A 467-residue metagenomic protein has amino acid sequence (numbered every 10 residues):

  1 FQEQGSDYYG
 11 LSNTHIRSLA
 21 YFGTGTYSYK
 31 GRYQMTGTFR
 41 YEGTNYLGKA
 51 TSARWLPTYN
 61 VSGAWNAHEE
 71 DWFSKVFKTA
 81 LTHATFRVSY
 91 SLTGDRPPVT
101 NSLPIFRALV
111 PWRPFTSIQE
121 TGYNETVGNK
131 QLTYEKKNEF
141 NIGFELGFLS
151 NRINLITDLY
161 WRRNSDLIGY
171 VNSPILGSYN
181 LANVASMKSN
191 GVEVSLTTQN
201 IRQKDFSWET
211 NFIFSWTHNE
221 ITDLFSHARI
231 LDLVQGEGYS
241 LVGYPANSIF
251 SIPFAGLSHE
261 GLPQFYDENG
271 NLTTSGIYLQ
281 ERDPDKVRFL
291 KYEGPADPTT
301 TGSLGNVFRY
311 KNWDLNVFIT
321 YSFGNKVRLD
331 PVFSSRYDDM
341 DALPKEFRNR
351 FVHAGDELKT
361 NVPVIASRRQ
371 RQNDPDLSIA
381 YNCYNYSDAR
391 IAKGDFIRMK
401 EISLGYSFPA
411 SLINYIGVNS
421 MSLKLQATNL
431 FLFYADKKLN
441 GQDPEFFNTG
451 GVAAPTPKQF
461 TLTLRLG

Functional and structural regions predicted by a protein language model:
F1-G243, Y386-G467: Extracellular/periplasmic, surface-exposed regions of secreted and cell-surface proteins
S12, T36, L279-D283, I379-A380: Short, positively charged
T24, E145, F254, P263 (+1 more regions): Short, surface-exposed charged micro-motifs
T44, S322-M421, N440: Extracytoplasmic gating/loop element in the C-terminal half of outer-membrane beta-barrel translocons and assembly
K78, L176, G261, N269-G270 (+4 more regions): Intrinsic-disorder/low-complexity loop/linker signature
A182-A185, Q199-A296, V327, P331-V362 (+1 more regions): Conserved small-residue
K286-R288, T300-T301, W313, N382-A389: Short, flexible active-site loops
E293-D330: Glycine-rich, aromatic-lined ligand/substrate-binding cores of catalytic and carbohydrate-binding domains
